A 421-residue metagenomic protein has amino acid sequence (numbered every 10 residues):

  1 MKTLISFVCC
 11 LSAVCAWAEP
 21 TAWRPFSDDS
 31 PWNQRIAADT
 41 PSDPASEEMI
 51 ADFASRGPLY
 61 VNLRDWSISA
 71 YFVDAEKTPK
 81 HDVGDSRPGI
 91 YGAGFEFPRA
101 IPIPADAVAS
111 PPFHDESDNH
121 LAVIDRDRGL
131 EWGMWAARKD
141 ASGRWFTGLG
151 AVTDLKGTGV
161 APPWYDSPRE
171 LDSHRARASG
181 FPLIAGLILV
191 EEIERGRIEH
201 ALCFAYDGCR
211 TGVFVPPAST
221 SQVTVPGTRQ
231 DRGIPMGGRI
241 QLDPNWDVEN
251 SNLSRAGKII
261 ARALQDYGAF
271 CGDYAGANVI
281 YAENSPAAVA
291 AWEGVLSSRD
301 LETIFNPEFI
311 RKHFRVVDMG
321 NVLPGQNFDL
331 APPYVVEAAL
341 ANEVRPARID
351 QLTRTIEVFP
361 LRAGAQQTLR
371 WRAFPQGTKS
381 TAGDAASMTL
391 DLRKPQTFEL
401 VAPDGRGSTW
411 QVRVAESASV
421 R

Functional and structural regions predicted by a protein language model:
M1-L4: Positively charged n-region of N-terminal signal peptides that target proteins for export
S6-A13: Bacterial N-terminal signal peptides
V14-A18: Sec/Tat signal peptide C-region and signal peptidase I cleavage site
E19-A331: Short, surface-exposed polybasic-aromatic patches that bind anionic ligands, especially phosphate groups
A331-R421: Beta-rich interaction/scaffold domains
